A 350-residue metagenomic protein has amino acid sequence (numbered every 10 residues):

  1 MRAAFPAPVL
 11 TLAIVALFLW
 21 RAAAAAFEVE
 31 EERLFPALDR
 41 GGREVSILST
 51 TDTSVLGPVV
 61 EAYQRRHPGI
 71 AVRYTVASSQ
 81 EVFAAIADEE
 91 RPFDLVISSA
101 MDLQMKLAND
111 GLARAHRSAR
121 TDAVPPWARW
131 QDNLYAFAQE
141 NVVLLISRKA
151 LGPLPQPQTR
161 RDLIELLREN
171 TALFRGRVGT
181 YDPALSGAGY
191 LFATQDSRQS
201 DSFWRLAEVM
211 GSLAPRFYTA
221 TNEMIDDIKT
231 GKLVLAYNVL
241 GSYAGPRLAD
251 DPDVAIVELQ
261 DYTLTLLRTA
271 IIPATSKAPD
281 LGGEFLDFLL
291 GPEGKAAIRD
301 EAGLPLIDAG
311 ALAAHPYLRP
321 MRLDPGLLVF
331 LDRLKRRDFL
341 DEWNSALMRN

Functional and structural regions predicted by a protein language model:
A26-K106: Early extracytoplasmic/lumenal segment of secretory-pathway proteins
S46, T50-T51, G57, P92 (+1 more regions): Extracytoplasmic ligand-binding site segments that recognize negatively charged/polar headgroups
A71-S78, I97, L213-T221, V257-E258: Short beta-strand-to-loop elements that line the ligand-binding cleft of bilobed periplasmic-binding protein-like
D102-K106, K229-D253: A ligand-binding cleft/hinge motif common to bilobed small-molecule-binding domains
D122-W127, Q139-E140, L206-G211, A249-A274: Periplasmic-binding protein-like
V143-A150, F192-T194, L266-A278, A297: A bilobed periplasmic-binding-protein/Venus flytrap-type ligand-binding module shared by bacterial periplasmic
P273-F330: Mature extracytoplasmic/periplasmic domains
L328-N350: Conserved C-terminal helix/tail region of periplasmic/extracytoplasmic solute-binding proteins
